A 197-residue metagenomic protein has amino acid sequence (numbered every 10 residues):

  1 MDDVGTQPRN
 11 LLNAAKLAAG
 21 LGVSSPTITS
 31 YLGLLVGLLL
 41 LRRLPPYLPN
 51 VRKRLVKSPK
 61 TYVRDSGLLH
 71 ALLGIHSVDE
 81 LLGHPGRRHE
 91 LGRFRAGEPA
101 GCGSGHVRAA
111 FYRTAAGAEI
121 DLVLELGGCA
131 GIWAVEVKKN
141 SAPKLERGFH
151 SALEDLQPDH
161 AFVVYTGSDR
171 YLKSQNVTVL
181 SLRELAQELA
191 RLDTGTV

Functional and structural regions predicted by a protein language model:
M1-G128: Accessory nucleic acid-recognition modules appended to NTPase machines
L73-I75, R147-G148, S174, R191-L192: Short conserved micro-motifs at the rims of enzyme active sites and ligand-binding pockets
R108, H160, N176-T178: Conserved beta-strand segments of alpha/beta enzyme cores
G131-S141: Active-site ExK catalytic segment of metal-dependent nucleases
S141-H150: Active-site-adjacent loop/helix micro-motif of nuclease/hydrolase catalytic cores
L153-L156: Short, conserved loop/helix-junction motifs that constitute active-site signature segments in enzyme catalytic cores
P158-Y165: Short, hydrophobic beta-strand segments that form beta-sheet elements in well-ordered domains
G167-V197: Domain-level recognition of nuclease-like catalytic cores that cleave nucleotide substrates
